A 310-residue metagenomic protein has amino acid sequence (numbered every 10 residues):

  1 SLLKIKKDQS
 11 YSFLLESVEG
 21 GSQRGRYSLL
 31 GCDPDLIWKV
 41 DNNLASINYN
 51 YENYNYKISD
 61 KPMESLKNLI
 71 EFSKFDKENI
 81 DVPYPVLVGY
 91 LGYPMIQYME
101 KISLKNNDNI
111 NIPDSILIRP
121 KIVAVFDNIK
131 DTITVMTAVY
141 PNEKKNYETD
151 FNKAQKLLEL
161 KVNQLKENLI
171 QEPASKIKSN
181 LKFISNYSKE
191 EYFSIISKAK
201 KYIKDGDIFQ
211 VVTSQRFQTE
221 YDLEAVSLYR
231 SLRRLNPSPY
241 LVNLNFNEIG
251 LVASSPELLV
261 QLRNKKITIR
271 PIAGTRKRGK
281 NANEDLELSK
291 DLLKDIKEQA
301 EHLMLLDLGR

Functional and structural regions predicted by a protein language model:
S1-R310: Extended alpha-helical targeting/anchoring segments, especially N-terminal organellar/secretory targeting helices
